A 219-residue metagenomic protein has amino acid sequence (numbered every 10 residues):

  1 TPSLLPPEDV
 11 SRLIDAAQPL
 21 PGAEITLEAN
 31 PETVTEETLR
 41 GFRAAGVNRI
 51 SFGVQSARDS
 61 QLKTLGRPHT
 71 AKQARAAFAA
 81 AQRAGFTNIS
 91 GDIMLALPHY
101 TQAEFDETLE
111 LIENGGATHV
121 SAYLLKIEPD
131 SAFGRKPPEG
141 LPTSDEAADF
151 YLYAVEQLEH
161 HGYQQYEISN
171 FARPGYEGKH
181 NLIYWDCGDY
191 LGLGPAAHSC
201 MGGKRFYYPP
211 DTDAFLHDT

Functional and structural regions predicted by a protein language model:
T1-T219: C-terminal scaffold of the Radical SAM
